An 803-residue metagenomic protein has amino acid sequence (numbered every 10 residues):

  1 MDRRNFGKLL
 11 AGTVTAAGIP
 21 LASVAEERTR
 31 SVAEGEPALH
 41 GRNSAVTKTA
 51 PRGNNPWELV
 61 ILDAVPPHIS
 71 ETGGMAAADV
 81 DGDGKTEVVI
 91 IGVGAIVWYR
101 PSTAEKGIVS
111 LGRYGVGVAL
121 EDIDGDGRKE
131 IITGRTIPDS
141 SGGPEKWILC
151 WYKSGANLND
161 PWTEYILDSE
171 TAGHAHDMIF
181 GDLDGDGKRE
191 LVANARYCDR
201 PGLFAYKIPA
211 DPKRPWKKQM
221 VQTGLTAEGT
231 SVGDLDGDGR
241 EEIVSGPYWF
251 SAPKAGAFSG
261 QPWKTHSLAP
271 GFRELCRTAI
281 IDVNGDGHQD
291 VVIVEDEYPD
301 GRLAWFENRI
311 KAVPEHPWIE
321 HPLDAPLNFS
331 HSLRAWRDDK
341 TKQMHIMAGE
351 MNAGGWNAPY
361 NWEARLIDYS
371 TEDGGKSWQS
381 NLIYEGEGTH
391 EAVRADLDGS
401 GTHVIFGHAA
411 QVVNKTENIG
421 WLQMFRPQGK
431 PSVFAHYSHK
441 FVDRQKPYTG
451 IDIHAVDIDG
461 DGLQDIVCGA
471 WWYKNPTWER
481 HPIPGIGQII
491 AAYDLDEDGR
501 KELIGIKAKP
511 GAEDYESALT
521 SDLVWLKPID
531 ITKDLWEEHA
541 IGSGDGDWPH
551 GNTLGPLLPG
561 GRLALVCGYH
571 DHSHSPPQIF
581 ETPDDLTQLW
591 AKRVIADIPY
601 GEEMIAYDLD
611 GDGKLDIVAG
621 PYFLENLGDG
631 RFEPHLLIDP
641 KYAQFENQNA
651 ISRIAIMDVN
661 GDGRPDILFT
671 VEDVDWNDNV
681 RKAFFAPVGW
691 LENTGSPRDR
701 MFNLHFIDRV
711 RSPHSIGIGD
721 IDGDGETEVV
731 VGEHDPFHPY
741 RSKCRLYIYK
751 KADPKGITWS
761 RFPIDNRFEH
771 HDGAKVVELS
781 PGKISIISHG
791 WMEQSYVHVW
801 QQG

Functional and structural regions predicted by a protein language model:
R4, R30-G803: Beta-propeller-forming repeat regions
N5-A25: N-terminal export signals
